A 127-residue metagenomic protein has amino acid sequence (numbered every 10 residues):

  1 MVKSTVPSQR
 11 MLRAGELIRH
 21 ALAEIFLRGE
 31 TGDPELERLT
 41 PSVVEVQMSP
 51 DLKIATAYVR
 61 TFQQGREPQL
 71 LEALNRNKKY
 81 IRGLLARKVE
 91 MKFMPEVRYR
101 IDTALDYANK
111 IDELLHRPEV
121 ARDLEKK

Functional and structural regions predicted by a protein language model:
M1-I54, R60-K127: Charge-rich, low-complexity N-terminal segments
